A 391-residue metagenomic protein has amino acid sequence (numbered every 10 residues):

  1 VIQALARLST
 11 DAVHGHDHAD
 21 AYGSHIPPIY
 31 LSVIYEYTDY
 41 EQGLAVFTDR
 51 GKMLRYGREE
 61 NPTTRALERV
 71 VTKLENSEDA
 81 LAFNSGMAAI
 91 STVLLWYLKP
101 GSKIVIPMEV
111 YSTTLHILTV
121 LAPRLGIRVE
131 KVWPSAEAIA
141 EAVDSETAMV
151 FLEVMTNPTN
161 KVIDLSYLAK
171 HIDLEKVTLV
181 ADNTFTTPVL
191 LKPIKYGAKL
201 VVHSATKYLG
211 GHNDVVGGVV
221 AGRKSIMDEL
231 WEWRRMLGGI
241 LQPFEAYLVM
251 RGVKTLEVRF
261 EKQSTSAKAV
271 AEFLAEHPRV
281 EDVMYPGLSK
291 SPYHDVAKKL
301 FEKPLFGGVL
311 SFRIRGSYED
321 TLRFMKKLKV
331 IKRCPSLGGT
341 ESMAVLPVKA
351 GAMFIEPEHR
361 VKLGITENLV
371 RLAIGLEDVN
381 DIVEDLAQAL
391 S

Functional and structural regions predicted by a protein language model:
V1-G51: N-terminal glycine-rich, Lys/His-bearing helix-loop that initiates the first secondary-structure elements of many
I2-Q3, S9-A21, D79-R279, M284 (+1 more regions): Conserved PLP-enzyme active-site core in the AAT-like
I2-S9, G15-H16, E36, P62 (+4 more regions): Positively charged, small/polar-rich N-terminal and surface patches that mediate targeting and assembly and bind
D39-A88, T113-V120: Conserved N-terminal alpha-helix of the aminotransferase class I/II PLP-enzyme fold
G51, V215, L305-V309, E367-R371: Short, solvent-exposed beta-strand edge segments and adjacent coil->beta transition regions
T119-V120, R128-E130, R259, K326 (+1 more regions): PLP-dependent enzyme catalytic core of the Aspartate aminotransferase-like
V249-V258, G308-R315, R371-G375: Short, well-ordered beta-strand elements within core beta-sheets of diverse protein domains
K268-E341, I355-V361: Conserved small-domain helix->loop->beta segment predominantly found in fold-type I
